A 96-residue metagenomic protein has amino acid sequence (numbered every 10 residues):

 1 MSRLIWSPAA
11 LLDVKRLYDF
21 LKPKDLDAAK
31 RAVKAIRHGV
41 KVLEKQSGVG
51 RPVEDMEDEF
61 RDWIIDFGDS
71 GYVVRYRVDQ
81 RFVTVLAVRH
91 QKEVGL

Functional and structural regions predicted by a protein language model:
M1-R61: Basic, Lys/Arg-enriched alpha-helical interface segments
F20-P23, F67-L96: Enriched for short, Lys/Arg-rich terminal
S47-R81: Basic/aromatic recognition patch in beta-strand/loop cores that engages polyanionic ligands
